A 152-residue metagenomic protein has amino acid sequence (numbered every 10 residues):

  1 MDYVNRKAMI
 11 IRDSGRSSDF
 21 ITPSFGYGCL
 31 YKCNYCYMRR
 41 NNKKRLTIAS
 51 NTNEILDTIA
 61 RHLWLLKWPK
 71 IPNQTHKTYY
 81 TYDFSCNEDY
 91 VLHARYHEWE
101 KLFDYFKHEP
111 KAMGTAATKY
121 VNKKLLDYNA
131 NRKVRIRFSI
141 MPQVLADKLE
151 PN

Functional and structural regions predicted by a protein language model:
M1-G26, R39-S50: N-terminal [4Fe-4S]-dependent radical SAM core
N5, L30, N73-T75: Short hydrophobic/aromatic-rich motifs at helix boundaries and adjacent loops
R6-K7, S18-I21, A60-R61, W99-K101 (+1 more regions): Short alpha-helical segments and helix-capping/turn motifs at coil-helix boundaries
Y27-C29, V121: Short glycine-enriched loops at secondary-structure junctions
C29, C33-C36: Short cysteine clusters
R40-Y79: Conserved alpha-helical substructure of the radical SAM core
L65-N152: Conserved AdoMet/S-adenosylmethionine-binding subsite of the radical SAM
